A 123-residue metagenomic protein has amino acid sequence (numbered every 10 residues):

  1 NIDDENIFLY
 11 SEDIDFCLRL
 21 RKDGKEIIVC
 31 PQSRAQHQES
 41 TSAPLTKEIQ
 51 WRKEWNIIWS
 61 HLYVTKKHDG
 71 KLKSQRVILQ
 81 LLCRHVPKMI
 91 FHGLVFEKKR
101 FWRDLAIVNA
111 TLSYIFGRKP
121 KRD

Functional and structural regions predicted by a protein language model:
N1-R34: A short, conserved alpha-helix in the catalytic core of glycosyltransferases
I7-Y10, K47-E54, F101: Flexible, glycine- and charge-enriched loops at secondary-structure boundaries
L18-R21, L62, L112: Residues within alpha-helical segments
D23-E48, S60-H61: Active-site donor/metal-binding and catalytic loop motifs of nucleotide-sugar-dependent glycosylation enzymes
S40-A43, D69, F91: A generic structural signal for secondary-structure junctions that act as hinges or helix/strand caps at the edges
R52-S60, K71-D123: Non-catalytic, C-terminal membrane-associated alpha-helical segments of glycosyltransferases
V64-K66: A bilobed periplasmic-binding-protein/Venus flytrap-type ligand-binding module shared by bacterial periplasmic
